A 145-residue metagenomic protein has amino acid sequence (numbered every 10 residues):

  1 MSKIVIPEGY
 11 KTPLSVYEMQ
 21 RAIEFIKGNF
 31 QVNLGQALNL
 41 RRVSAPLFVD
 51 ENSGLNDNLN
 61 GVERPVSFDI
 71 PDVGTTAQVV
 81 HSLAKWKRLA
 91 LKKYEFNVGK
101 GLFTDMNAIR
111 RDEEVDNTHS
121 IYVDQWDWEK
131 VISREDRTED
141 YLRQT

Functional and structural regions predicted by a protein language model:
S2-H119, D127: Class II aminoacyl-tRNA synthetase-like tRNA-binding/catalytic domains
K130-I132: Short beta-strand-to-loop capping motifs
T138-Q144: A conserved active-site cap/scaffold subdomain adjacent to cofactor or substrate pockets
